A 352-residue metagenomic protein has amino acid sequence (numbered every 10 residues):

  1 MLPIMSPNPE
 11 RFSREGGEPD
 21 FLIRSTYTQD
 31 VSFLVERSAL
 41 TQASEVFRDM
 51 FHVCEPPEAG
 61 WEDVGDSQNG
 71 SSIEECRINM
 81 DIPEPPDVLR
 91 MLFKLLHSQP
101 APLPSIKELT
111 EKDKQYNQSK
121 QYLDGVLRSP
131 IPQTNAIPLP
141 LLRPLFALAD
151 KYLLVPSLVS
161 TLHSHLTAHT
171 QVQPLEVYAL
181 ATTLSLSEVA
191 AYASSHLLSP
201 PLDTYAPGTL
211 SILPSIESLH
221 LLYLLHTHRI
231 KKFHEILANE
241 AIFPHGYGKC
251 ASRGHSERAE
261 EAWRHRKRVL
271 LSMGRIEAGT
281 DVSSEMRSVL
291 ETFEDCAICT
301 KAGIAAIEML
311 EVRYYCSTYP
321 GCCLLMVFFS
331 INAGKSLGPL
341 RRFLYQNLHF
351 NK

Functional and structural regions predicted by a protein language model:
M1-L22, W61-D63, K335, P339-K352: Eukaryotic N-terminal targeting leaders
M1-V46, D87, K94-K114, Y122-I137: N-terminal BTB/POZ boundary and linker segment
I23-T28, G65-E75, I212-P214: Surface-exposed beta-strand-to-loop junctions that form interaction patches on eukaryotic regulatory domains
T28, R37-S44, P85-R90, L139-L142 (+4 more regions): Generic preference for well-ordered alpha-helical elements
T41, R48-H52, F93, H97 (+4 more regions): Amphipathic alpha-helical interaction motifs in eukaryotic regulatory proteins
E45-S67: Cytochrome P450 catalytic domain signature, combining two hallmark sequence patches
A59, V64-E75, I82-K94, A101: Eukaryotic helix-linker segments that join adjacent hydrophobic helices
K114-G125, L141, Y152, L158-K352: Acidic, serine/threonine- and proline-rich low-complexity regulatory tracts
